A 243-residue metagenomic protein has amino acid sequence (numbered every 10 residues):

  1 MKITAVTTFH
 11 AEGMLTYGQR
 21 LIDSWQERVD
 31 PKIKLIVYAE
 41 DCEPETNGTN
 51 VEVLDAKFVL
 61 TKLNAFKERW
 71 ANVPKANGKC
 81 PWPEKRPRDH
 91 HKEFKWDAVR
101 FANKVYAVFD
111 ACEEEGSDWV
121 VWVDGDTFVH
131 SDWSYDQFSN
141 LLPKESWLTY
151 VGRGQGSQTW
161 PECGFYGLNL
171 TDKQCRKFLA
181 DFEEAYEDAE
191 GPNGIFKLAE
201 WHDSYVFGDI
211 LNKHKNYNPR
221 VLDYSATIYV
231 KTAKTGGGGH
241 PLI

Functional and structural regions predicted by a protein language model:
M1-H90, E113-S117, L170-K173, L242: N-terminal anchoring/stem segment of glycosyltransferases
T16-Q19, A102-Y106, W201-D209: A structural signal for well-ordered alpha-helical segments within the folded catalytic domains of diverse enzymes
A39-P44, T127, G154-Q155: Short beta-alpha junction loops
R86-K95, E190-N193: Short glycine/proline- and acidic residue-enriched helix-loop micro-motifs that form flexible lids or anion-recognition
W96, R100-Y150: GT-A fold catalytic core of metal-dependent nucleotide-sugar glycosyltransferases, centered on the diacidic
K104, V123, P161-G164, D203: Residues that flank catalytic or metal-binding motifs in active/ligand-binding sites
H130-W201: Conserved catalytic core of nucleotide-sugar-dependent glycosyltransferases
L170-I243: Catalytic core and acceptor-binding pocket of nucleotide-sugar-dependent glycosyltransferases
